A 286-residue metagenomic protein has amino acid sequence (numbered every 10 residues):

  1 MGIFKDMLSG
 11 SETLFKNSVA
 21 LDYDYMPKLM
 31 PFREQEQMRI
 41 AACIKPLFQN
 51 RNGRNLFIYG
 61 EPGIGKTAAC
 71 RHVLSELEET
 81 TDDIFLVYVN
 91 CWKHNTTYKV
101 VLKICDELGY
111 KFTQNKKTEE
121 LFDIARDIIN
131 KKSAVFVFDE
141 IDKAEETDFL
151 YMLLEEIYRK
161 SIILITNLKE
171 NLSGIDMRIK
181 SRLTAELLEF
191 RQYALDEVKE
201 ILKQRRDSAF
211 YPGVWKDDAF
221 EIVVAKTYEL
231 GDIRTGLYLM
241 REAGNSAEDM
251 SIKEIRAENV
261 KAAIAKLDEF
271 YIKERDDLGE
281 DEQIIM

Functional and structural regions predicted by a protein language model:
M1-N52: A short, basic N-terminal segment
L8-T13, D22, C70, W92-I201 (+4 more regions): Mid-core helix/loop region of P-loop NTP-binding domains shared across ATPases and GTPases
F32-Q37, K66, T96-T97, V198: Phosphate/oxyanion-binding active-site loops and adjacent basic polyanion-contact surfaces
N50-H72: Walker A/P-loop nucleotide-binding motif
N55-F57, E79-K93, E186: Conserved catalytic segments around the Walker B and adjacent sensor/switch elements of P-loop NTPase domains
S246-Y271: Conserved C-terminal helix/linker of AAA+ ATPases
E269-M286: C-terminal engagement/docking regions of AAA+ P-loop ATPases
